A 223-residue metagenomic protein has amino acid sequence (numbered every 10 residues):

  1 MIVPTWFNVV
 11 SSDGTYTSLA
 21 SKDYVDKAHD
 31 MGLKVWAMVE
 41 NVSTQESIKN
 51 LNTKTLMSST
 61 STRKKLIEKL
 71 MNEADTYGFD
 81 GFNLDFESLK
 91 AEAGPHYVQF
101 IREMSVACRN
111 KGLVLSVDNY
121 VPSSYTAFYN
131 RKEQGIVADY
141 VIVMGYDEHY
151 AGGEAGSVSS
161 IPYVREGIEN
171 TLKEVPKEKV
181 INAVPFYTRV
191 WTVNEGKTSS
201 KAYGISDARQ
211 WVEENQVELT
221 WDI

Functional and structural regions predicted by a protein language model:
N8-S160: Chitinase-like catalytic core of GlcNAc-active glycosidases
A28, C108, I168-T171, V212: Hydrophobic, Leu/Ile/Phe/Ala-enriched alpha-helical segments that form helix-helix packing faces
T44-E46, F186-I223: Glycan-binding loop/region signatures in secreted carbohydrate-active enzymes
Q134-V137, P162-G167, K177-V180, D207-Q216: Short alpha-helical interface patches
Y140-V143, H149, E166-T192: Active-site region of glycoside hydrolase catalytic domains
A151-N170, V217, I223: Gly/Pro-rich active-site loop or hairpin
